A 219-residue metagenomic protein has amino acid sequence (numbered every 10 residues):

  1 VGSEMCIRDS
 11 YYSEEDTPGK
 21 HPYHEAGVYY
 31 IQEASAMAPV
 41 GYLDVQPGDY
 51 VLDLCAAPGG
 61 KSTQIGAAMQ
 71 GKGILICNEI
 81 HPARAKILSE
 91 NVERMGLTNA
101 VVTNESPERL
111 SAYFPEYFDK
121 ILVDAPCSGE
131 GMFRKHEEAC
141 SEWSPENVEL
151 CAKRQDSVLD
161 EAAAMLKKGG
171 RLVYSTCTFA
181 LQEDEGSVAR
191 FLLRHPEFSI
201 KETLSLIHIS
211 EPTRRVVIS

Functional and structural regions predicted by a protein language model:
V1-I7, I207-I218: Single conserved hydrophobic/aromatic residue that forms the stacking wall/gate of nucleotide- or nucleobase-binding
D9-V45: Class I SAM-dependent transferase core
G48-C55: Conserved class I S-adenosyl-L-methionine
P58-Q70: Conserved SAM-binding loop of SAM-dependent methyltransferases across substrates and taxa, primarily the Class I
Q70, L166-K167: Helix-to-beta-strand junctions that scaffold the AdoMet/dcAdoMet cofactor pocket in Class I SAM-dependent enzymes
A83, K120-D160, V173, C177-E185 (+1 more regions): Mobile active-site "lid"/loop adjacent to the S-adenosyl-L-methionine
S89-Y113: S-adenosyl-L-methionine
A112-L122: A short acidic, Gly/Pro-enriched loop at the edge of an enzyme's catalytic core that lines a small-molecule cofactor
